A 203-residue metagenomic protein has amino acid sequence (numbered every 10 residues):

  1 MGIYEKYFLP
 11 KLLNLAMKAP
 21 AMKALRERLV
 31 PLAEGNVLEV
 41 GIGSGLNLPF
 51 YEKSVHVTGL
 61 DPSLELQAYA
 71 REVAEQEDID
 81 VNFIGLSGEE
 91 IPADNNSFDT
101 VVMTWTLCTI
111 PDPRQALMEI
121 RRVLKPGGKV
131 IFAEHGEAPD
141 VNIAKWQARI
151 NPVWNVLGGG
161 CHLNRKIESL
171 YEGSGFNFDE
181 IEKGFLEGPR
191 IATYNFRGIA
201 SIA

Functional and structural regions predicted by a protein language model:
E5-K6, L13-K18, A133-I191: C-terminal alpha-helical "lid/dimerization" subdomain adjacent to the S-adenosyl-L-methionine
A16-N36, L46-F50: Conserved alpha-helix/loop element of class I SAM-dependent methyltransferases that forms part of the SAM/SAH-binding
N36-E90: Class I SAM-dependent methyltransferase SAM/SAH-binding core
H56, G127-K129: Short glycine-centered segments of the SAM/dcSAM-binding site in methyltransferase folds
E89-V101: A short acidic, Gly/Pro-enriched loop at the edge of an enzyme's catalytic core that lines a small-molecule cofactor
T100-D112: A short SAM/SAH-binding and catalytic strip from SAM-dependent methyltransferases
R114-P126: A short glycine-rich, Lys/Arg-flanked "PGG" loop and its adjoining helix->strand segment in the class I
N195-A203: C-terminal lobe and adjacent flexible extensions of AdoMet/dcAdoMet transferase-like proteins
